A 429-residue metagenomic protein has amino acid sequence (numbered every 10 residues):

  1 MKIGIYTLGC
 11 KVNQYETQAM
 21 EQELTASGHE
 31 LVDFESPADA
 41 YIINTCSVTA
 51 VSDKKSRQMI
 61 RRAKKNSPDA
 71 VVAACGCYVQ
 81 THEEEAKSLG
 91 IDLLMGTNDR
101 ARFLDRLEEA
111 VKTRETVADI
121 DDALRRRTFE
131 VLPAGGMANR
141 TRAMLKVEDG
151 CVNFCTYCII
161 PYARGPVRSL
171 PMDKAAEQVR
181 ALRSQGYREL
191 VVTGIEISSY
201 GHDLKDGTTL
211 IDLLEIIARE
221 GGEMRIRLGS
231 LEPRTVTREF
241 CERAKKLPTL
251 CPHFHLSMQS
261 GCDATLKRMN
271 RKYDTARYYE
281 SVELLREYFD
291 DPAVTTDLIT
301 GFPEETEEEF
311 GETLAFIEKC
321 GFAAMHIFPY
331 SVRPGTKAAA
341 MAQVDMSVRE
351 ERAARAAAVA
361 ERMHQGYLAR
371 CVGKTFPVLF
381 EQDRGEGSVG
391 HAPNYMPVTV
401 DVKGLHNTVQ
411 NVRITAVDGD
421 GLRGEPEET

Functional and structural regions predicted by a protein language model:
M1-Y200, T209, E239, L250 (+8 more regions): Proteins enriched for Cys/Gly/acidic motifs involved in redox and nucleic-acid/cofactor modification
K2, S67-P68, E220-R227: Short, surface-exposed connector motifs at secondary-structure boundaries
A73-A74, I226-G229: Short catalytic-loop micro-motif centered on adjacent basic/acidic residues
E83, G194-D203, T235-E239, M258-M269 (+4 more regions): Flexible glycine/acidic-rich beta-alpha junction loops that bind and position SAM and/or redox cofactors in anaerobic
A138-T141, C151-V152, L250, S260 (+5 more regions): Short flexible coil/turn linkers enriched for glycine and charged/polar residues that connect secondary-structure
A175, V192, L228, L256 (+6 more regions): Conserved, mostly hydrophobic/aromatic
S184, I211-D212, I216-R225, T237-T296: Radical SAM/AdoMet-radical enzyme domain recognition
A340-T429: Terminal RNA-binding accessory module
